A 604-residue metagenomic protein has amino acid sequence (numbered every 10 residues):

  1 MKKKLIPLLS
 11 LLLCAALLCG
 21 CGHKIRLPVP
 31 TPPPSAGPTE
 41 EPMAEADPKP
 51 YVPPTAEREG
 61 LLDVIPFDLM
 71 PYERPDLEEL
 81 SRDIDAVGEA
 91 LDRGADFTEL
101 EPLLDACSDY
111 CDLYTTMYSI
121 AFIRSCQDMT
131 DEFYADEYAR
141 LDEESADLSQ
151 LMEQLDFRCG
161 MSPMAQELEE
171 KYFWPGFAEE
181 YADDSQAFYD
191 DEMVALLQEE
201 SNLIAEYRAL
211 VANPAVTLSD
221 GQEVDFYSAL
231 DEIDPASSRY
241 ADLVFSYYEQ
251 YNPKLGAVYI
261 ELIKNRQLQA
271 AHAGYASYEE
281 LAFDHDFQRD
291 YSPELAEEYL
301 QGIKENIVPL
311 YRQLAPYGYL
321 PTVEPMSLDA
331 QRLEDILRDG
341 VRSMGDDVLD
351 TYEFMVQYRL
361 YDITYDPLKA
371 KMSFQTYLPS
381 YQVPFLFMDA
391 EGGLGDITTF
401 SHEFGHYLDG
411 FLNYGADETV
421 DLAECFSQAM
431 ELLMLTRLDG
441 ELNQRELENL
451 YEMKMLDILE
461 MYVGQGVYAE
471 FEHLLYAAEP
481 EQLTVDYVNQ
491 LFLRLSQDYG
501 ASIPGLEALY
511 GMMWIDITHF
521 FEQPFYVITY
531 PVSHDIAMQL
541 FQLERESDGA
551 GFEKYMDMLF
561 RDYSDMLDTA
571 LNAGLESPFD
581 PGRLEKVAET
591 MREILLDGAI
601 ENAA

Functional and structural regions predicted by a protein language model:
L17-G20: C-terminal motif of bacterial Sec signal peptides marking the signal peptidase cleavage site
G22-P30: Bacterial lipoprotein signal-peptidase II cleavage site
D47-D329, Y563, A603-A604: A well-structured
E298-Y311, D329-M355: Zn2+-dependent metallopeptidase catalytic core
N306, N413, E418-E460, S533: Post-HExxH zinc-binding segment in Zn-dependent metallohydrolases
Y361-V383: Catalytic zinc-binding patch centered on the HExxH motif and its immediate surroundings that defines zinc-dependent
Y381-F400: Short pre-active-site segment immediately N-terminal to the catalytic Zn-binding motif
G440-E441, Q465, A469, A477 (+1 more regions): C-terminal, non-catalytic "cap/extension" segments appended to globular domains
